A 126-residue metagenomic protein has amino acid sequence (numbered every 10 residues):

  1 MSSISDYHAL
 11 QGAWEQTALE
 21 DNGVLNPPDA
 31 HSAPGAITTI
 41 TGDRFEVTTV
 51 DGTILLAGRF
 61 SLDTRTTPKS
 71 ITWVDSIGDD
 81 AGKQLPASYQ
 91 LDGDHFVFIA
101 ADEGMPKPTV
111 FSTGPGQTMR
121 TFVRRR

Functional and structural regions predicted by a protein language model:
M1-E15: N-terminal helix-cap/turn-to-beta initiation motif at the start of protein domains
S2-S3, P68, E103-R126: Edge beta-strand at a domain terminus
L10, P34, T41, L56 (+3 more regions): Residues that flank catalytic or metal-binding motifs in active/ligand-binding sites
A13, I37, S70, M119: A residue-level signal for beta-strand positions that form part of recognition/binding surfaces within mature
Q16-P28, D43-V110: Contiguous, well-ordered beta-strand patches that form the walls/edges of small beta-barrel/beta-sandwich domains
A30-S32: Subset-of-secretome marker
I40, W73, F122-V123: Short beta-strand element of the conserved SAM-dependent methyltransferase core
